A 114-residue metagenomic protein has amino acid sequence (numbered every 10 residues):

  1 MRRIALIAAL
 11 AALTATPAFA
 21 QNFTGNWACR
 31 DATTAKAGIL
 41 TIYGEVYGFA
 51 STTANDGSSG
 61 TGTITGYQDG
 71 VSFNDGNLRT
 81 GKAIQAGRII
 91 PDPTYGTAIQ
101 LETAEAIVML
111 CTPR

Functional and structural regions predicted by a protein language model:
M1-I4: Positively charged n-region of N-terminal signal peptides that target proteins for export
I7-A15: Bacterial N-terminal signal peptides
A8, F73-N74: Conserved, charge-rich beta-strand/loop surface module that forms ligand/interface-binding patches within domains
T16-A20: Sec/Tat signal peptide C-region and signal peptidase I cleavage site
N22-T53, D75-G87, E105-A106, L110: Short, solvent-exposed loop/hinge segments that bridge or flank secondary-structure elements
D31, A54, Y67, F73 (+2 more regions): Acidic surface patches and DE-rich sequence motifs
L40-A50, Y67-G70, R88-A98, R114: Short, solvent-exposed coil/turn segments at beta-strand boundaries
S59-Y67, G96-R114: Edge beta-strand at a domain terminus
